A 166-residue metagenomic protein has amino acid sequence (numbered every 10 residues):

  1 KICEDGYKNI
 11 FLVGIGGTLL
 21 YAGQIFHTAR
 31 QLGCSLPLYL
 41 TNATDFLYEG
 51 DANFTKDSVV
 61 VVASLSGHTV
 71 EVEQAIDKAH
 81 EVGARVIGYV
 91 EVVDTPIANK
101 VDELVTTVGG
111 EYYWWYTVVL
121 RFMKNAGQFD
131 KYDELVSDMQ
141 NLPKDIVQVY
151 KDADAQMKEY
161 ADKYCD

Functional and structural regions predicted by a protein language model:
C3-M139: Glycine-rich phosphate-binding loops that contact phosphosugars or nucleotide phosphates
S35, Y164-D166: Acidic catalytic cores of enzymes that act on phosphate-bearing nucleotides/polynucleotides
K124-D162: Internal, active-site/partner-interface "lid" segment
